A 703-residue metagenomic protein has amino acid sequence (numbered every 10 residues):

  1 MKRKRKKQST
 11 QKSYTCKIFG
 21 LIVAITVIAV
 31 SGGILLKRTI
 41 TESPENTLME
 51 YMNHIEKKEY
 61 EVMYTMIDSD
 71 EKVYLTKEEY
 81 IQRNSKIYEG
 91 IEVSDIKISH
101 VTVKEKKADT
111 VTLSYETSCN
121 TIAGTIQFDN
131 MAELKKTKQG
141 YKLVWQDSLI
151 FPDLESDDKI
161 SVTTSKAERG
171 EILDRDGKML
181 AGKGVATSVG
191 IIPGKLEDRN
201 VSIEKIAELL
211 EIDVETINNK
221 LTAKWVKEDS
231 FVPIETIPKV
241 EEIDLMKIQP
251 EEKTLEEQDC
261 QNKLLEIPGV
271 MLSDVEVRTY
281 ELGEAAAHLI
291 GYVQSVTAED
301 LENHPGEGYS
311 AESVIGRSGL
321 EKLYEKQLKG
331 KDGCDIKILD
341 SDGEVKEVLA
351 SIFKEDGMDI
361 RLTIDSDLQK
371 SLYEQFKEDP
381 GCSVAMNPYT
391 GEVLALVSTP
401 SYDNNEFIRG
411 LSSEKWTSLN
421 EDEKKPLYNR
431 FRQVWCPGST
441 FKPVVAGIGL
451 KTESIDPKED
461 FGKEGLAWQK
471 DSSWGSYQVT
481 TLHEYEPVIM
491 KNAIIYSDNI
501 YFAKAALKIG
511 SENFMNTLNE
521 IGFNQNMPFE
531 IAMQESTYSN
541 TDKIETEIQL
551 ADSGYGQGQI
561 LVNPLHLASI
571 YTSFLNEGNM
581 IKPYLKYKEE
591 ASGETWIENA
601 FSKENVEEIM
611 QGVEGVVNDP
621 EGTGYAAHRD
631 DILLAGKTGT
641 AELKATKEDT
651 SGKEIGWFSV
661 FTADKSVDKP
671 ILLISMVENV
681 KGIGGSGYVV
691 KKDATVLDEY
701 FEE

Functional and structural regions predicted by a protein language model:
M1-T15: N-terminal Lys/Arg-rich, disordered targeting/topogenic segments
F19-I34: Hydrophobic membrane-insertion alpha-helices, especially the h-region of bacterial N-terminal signal peptides
L35-R38, M49-E50, M66-E71, S118-T121 (+14 more regions): Second-shell loop/turn segments in exported
I40-Y60, M66: Short, aromatic-enriched amphipathic alpha-helices that serve as compact interaction elements
N46, E61-T110: Short solvent-exposed beta->alpha transition segments
K86-C382, Y402-P426, V434: Extracytoplasmic/periplasmic proteins that interact with beta-lactams or build/remodel peptidoglycan
L339-L349, Y389-S439, V444-S675, G685: Beta-lactam-recognizing serine transpeptidase/beta-lactamase-like catalytic domain environment
V690-E703: Short, gly/Ser/Thr-rich active-site loops of penicillin-recognizing serine hydrolases
